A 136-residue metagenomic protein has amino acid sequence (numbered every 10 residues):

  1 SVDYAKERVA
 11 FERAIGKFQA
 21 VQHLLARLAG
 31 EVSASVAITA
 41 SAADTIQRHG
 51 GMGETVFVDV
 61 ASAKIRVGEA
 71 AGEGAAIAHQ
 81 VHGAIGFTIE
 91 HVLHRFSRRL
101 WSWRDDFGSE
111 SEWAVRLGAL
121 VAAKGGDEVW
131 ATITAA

Functional and structural regions predicted by a protein language model:
S1-A136: Alpha-helical interface subdomain recognition
